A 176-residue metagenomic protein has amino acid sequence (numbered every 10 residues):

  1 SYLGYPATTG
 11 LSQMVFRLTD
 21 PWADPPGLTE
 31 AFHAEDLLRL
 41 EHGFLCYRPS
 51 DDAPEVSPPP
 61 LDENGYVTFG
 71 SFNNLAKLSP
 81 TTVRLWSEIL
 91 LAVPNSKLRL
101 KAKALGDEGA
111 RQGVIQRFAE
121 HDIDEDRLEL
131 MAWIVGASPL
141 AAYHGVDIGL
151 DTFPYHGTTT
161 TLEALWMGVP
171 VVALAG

Functional and structural regions predicted by a protein language model:
S1-P54, P59: Active-site-proximal region of nucleotide-activated glycan assembly enzymes, centered on histidine/acidic-rich loops
Y2, T19-D20, F72, K101-K103 (+4 more regions): Generic beta-strand/beta-sheet core signal
Q13, H33, E63-G65, P94 (+2 more regions): Residue-level preference for short coil/turn positions at secondary-structure junctions
F16, K97, G168-P170: Proline-centered loop/turn at the N-terminus of a beta-strand
L28-T29, T81, T159-A164: Short glycine-/acidic-enriched loop or helix-start segments at secondary-structure transitions that form or flank
H42-V135, A142: Conserved catalytic-core segment of nucleotide-activated headgroup transferases in glycan assembly
E125, A141-I148, T152-G176: Catalytic binding pocket for nucleotide-activated donors in carbohydrate/polymer assembly enzymes
I134-A137, G157: Short acidic loop-to-helix transition motifs that present clustered carboxylates
